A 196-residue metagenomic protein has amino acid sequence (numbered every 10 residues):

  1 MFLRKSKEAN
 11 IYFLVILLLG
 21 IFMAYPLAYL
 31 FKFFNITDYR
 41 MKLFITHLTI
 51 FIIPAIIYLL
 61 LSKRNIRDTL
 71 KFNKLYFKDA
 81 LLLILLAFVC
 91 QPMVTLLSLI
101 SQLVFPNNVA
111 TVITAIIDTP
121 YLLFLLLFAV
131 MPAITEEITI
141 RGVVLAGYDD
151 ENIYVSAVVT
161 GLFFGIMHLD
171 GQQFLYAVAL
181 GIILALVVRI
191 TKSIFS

Functional and structural regions predicted by a protein language model:
M1-I66: N-terminal, membrane-interfacial amphipathic/helix-forming hydrophobic leader that caps and precedes the first
N10-L18, F44-I45, A80-L85, L122-L126 (+3 more regions): Hydrophobic alpha-helical transmembrane segments
F22, Q173-S196: Functionally important transmembrane alpha-helices
Y25-Y29, A55-I56, A129-V130, G161-I166 (+1 more regions): Alpha-helical transmembrane segments of multipass membrane proteins
I36-T37, I166-Q172: Membrane-interface helix caps and helix-loop-helix hairpins in membrane proteins
R67-T135, L145: Juxtamembrane helix-loop-helix connectors linking adjacent transmembrane helices in multi-pass membrane enzymes
P132-I138, G171-Q173: Short helix-coil transition sites and intra-membrane helix breaks within transmembrane domains of multi-pass
T135-V159, L186-S193: Membrane-interface helix/loop boundary segments of multi-pass membrane proteins
